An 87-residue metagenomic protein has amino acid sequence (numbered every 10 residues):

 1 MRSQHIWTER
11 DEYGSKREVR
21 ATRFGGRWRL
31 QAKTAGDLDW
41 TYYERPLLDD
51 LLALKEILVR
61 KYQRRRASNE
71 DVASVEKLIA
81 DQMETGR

Functional and structural regions predicted by a protein language model:
M1-T22: Short, charged/polar N-terminal "headpieces" of proteins
S3-H5, G26-R29, D50, L54: Amphipathic, alpha-helical segments enriched in basic
R20-L38: Short beta-strand segments and strand-loop junctions that repeat across beta-rich extracellular domains
K33-R87: Mixed-charge, Lys/Arg-enriched low-complexity segments
